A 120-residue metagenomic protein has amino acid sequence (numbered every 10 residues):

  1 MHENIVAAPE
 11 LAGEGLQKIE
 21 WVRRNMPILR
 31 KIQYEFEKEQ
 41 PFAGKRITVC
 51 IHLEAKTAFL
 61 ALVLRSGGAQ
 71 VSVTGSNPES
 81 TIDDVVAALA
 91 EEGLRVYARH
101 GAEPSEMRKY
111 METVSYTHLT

Functional and structural regions predicted by a protein language model:
H2-F36, P41: Positively charged, low-complexity intrinsically disordered leader regions
A43-K45: Phosphate-coordination loops involved in phosphoryl transfer and adenosine-cofactor binding
E54-G67: Histidine-anchored nucleotide/phosphate-binding helix
A55-A58, I82-D83, M107: Short, well-ordered alpha-helical microsegments
Q70-E79: Short internal beta-strands
I82-G93: Active-site-proximal loop->helix
V96-R108: A gly/proline- and charged-residue-enriched helix-loop-helix capping module
T117-T120: Conserved small/polar residues in nucleotide/adenosyl-binding loops
